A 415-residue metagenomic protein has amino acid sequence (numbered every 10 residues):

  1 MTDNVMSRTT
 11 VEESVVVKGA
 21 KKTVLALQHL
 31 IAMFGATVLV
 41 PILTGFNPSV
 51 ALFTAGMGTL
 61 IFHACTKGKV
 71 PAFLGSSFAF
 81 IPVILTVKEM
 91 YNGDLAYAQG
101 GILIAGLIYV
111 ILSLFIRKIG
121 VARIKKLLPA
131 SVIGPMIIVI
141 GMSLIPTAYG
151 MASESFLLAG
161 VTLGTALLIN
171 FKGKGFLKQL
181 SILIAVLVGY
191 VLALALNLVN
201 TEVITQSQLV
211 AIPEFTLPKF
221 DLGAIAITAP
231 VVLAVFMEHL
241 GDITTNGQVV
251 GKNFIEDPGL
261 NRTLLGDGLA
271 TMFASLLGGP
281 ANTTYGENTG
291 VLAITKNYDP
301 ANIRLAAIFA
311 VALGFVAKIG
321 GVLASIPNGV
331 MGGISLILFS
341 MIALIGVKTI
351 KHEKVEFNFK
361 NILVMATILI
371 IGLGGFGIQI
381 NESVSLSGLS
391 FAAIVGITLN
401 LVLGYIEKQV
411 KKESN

Functional and structural regions predicted by a protein language model:
M1-V24, T201-E214, Q248-I255, R262-T263 (+1 more regions): Intrinsically disordered, low-complexity non-transmembrane regions of multi-pass membrane transporters
V5-M6, F34-T37, T162-I169, L180 (+3 more regions): Juxtamembrane interface elements at the cytosolic ends of transmembrane helices in multi-pass membrane proteins
R8-A20, I42-H63, K69, P230-P300: Membrane-embedded helical hairpins/re-entrant loop segments and their flanking transmembrane helices within multi-pass
T23-G35, L158-T162, L180-S181, L196 (+2 more regions): Hydrophobic, membrane-embedded alpha-helices of multi-pass small-molecule transporters
L25-G58, H63, V70-N92: Transmembrane helix-boundary motif of multi-pass solute transporters/channels
F46-A51, G68-F80, I124-I133, K178-L183 (+4 more regions): Short, non-helical or kinked segments that cap or interrupt transmembrane helices
L85-Y91, N170, N288-I303, F309-G314: Interfacial segments of multi-pass membrane proteins
Y91-E202, A307-E413: Membrane-embedded alpha-helical modules
